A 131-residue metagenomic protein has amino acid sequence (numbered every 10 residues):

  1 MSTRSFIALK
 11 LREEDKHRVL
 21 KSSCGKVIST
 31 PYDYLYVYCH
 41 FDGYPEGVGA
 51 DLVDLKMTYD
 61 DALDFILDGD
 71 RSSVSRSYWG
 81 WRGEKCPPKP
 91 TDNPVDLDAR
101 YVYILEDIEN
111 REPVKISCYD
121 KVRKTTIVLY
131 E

Functional and structural regions predicted by a protein language model:
M1, E13, Y44-P45: Short loop/turn segments at secondary-structure transitions that flank enzyme active sites
M1-T3, Y32: Short, well-ordered loop/turn elements at secondary-structure boundaries
R4-L11: Short beta-strand scaffold segments in enzyme catalytic cores
E13-L20: Internal, charge-rich low-complexity segments
H17, D33-Y34, P113, T126: Tryptophan-centered short beta-strand motifs
L20-G47: Short, solvent-exposed aromatic-acidic interface loops
L52-E131: Low-complexity intrinsically disordered segments
